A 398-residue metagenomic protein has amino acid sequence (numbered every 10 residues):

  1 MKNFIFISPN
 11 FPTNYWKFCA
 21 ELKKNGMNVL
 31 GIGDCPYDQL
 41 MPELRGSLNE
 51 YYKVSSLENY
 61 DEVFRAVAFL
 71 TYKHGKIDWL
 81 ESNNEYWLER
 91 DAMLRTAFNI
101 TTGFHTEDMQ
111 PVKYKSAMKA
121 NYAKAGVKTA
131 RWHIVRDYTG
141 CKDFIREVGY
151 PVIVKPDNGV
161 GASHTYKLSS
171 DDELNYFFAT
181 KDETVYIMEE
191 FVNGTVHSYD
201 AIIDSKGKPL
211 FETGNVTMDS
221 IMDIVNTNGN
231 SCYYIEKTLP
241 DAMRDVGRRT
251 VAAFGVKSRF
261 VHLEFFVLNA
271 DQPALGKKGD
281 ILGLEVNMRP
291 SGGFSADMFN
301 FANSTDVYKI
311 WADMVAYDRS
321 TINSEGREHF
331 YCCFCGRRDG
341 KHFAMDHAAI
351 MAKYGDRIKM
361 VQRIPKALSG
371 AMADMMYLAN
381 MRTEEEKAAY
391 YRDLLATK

Functional and structural regions predicted by a protein language model:
M1-E107, S320, E386-A396: ATP-binding N-terminal substructure of ATP-dependent carboxylate-amine bond-forming enzymes
Y51-E58, H133-D137, Y166-S169: Short acidic-hydrophobic, aromatic-tinged amphipathic segments that line or gate anion-handling sites
E62, G140-F144, E173: Short acidic active-site motifs
L70-I77, E147-V148, K181-E183: Glycine-rich phosphate-binding loop signature in dinucleotide/nucleotide-binding domains
R95-H164: A conserved helix-loop-beta module that forms one wall/lid of the active-site cleft in ATP-utilizing catalytic domains
K128-A130, P151-V154, S163-S198, S220-S231 (+2 more regions): Conserved ATP-binding module of the ATP-grasp superfamily
E190-V256, F260-H262, V267-D271, L275-K278 (+3 more regions): ATP-dependent carboxylate/phosphate-activation module, predominantly the ATP-grasp catalytic core and closely related
A312-K398: Peripheral (often C-terminal) accessory segments that flank ATP-dependent C-N-forming ligase machineries
